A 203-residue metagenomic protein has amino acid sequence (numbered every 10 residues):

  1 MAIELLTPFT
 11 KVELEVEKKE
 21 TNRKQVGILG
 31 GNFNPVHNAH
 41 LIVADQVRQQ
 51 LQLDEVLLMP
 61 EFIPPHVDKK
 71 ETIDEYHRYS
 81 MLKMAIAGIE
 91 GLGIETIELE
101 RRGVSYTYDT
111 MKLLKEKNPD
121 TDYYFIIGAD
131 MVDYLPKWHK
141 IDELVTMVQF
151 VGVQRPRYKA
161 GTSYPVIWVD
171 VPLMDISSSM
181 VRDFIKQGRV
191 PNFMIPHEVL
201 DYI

Functional and structural regions predicted by a protein language model:
M1-Y202: Nucleotidyltransferase catalytic core that binds NTPs
